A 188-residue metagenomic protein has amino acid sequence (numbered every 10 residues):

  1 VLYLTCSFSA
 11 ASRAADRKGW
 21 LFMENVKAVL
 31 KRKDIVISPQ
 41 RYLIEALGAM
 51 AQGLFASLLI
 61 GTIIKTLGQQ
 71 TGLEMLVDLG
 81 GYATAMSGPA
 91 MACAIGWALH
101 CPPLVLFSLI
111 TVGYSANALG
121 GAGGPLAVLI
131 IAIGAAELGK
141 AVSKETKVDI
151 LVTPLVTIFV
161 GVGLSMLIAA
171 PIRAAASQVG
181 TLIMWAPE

Functional and structural regions predicted by a protein language model:
A10-A11: Generic detector of N-terminal low-structure segments
M23-E188: Signature of multi-pass transmembrane helix bundles
